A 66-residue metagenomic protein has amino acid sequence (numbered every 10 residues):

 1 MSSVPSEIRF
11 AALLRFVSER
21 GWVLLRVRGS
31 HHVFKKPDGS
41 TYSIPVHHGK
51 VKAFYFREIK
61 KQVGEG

Functional and structural regions predicted by a protein language model:
M1-R26, K35-G66: Basic nucleic-acid-binding interfaces
G29: Cytochrome P450 catalytic-core helices
H32: Short aromatic-glycine-enriched beta-strand elements
